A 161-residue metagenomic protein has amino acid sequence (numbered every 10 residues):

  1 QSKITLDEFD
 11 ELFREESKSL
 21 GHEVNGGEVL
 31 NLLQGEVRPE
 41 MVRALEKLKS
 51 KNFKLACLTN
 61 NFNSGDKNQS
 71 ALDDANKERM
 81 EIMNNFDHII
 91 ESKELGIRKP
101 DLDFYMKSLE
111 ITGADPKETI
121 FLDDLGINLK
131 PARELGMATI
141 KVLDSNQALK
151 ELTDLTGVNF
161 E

Functional and structural regions predicted by a protein language model:
Q1-R43, S50-K51, F62, D66 (+1 more regions): N-terminal helical cap/lid subdomain that shapes the substrate entry/recognition surface in HAD-like hydrolases
F9, G27, L58, E118-T119 (+1 more regions): Residue-level detector of family-conserved "landmark" positions at structurally sensitive sites
N52-K54, K117-E118: Short coil/turn segments at beta-strand junctions that form active-site/ligand-binding loops
K54-A56, A138: Proline-centered loop/turn at the N-terminus of a beta-strand
N63, K67-E161: Asp-based, Mg2+/Mn2+-dependent phosphohydrolase catalytic module
